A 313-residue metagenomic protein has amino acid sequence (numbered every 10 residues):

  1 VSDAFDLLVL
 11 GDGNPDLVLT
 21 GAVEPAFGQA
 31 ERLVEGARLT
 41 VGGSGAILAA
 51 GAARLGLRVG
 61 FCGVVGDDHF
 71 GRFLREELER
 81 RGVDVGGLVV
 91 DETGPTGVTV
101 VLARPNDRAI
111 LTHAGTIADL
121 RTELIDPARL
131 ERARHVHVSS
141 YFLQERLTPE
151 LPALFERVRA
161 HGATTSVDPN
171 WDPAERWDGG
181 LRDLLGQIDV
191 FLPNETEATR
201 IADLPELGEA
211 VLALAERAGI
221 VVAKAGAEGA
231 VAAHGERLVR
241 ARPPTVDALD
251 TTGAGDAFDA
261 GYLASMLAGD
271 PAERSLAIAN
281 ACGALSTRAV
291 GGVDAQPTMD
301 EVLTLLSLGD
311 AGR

Functional and structural regions predicted by a protein language model:
V1-L8, L33, R157, L207-R313: Conserved phosphate-binding/catalytic region of the ribokinase-like
V1-V64, H69-R80, A248-L249, R313: Glycine-rich phosphate/adenosyl-contacting loop at the front of the ribokinase-like
S2, R129-A133, L185-G186, A215: A short, aliphatic-rich alpha-helical micro-motif
G13, Y141, A257: Active-site metal-binding loops of divalent metal-dependent hydrolases
E77-T93: A glycine-rich helix N-cap at a beta->alpha junction
V90, V101-E145, P149: Conserved phosphate-binding/catalytic loop of the ribokinase/pfkB sugar-kinase fold
H135-L212, E228-A230: Conserved beta-alpha-beta core of the PfkB/ribokinase-like small-molecule kinase fold
